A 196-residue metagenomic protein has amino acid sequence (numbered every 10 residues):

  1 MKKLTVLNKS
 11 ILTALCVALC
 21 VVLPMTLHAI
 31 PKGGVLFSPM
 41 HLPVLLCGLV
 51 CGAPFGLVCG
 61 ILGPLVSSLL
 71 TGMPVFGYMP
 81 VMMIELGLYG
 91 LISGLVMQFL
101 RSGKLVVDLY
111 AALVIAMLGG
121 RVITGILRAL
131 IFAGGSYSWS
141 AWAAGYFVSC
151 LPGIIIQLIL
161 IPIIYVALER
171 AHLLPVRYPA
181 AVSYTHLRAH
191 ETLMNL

Functional and structural regions predicted by a protein language model:
M1, T5, K9, P74-Y78 (+3 more regions): Membrane-helix interfacial "entry" motifs
K2, I11-V22, C59, V81-A129 (+1 more regions): Short helix-perturbing small/polar motifs within transmembrane alpha-helices
K2-V50, P54-F55: Hydrophobic transmembrane alpha-helices
V22-S38, L62-V96, F132-A133, A141: Interfacial aromatic-anchored transmembrane helix boundaries in multi-pass membrane proteins
H41, L45, M83-G90, I154 (+1 more regions): Alpha-helical transmembrane segments of multi-pass membrane proteins
W142-I156: Individual transmembrane alpha-helices with interfacial aromatic-anchor signatures
P175-Y184: Short, highly charged, low-complexity non-transmembrane loops/tails of multi-pass membrane proteins
T185-T192: Conserved small/polar residues in nucleotide/adenosyl-binding loops
